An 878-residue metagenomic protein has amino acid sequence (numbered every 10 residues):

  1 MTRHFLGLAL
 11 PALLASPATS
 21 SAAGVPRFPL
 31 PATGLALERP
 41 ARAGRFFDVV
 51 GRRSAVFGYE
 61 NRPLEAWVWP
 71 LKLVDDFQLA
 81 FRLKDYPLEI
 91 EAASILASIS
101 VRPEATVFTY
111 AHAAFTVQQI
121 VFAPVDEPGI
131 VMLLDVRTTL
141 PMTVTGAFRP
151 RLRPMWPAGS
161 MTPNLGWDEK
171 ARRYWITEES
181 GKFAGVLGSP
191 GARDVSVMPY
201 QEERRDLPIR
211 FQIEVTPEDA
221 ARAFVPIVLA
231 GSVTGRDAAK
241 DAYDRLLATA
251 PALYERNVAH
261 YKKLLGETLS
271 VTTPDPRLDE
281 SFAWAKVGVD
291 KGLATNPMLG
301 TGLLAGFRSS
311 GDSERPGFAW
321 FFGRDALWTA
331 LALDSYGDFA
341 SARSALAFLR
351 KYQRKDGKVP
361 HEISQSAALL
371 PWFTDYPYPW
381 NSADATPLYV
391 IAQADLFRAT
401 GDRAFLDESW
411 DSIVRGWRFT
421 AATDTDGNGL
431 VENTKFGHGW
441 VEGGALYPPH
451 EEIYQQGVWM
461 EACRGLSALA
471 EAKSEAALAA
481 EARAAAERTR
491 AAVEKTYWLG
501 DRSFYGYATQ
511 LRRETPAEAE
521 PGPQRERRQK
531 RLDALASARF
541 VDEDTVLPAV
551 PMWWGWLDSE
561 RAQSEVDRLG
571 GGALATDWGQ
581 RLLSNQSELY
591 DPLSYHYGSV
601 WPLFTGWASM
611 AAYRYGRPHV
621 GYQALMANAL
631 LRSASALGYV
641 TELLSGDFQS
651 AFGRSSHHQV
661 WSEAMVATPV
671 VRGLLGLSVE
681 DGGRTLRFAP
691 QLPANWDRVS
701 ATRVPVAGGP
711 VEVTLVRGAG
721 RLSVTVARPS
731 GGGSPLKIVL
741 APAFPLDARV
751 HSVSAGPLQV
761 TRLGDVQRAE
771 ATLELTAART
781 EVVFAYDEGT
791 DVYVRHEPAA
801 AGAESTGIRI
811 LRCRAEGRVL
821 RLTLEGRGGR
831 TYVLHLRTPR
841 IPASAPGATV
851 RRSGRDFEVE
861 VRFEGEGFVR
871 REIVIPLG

Functional and structural regions predicted by a protein language model:
G7-S16: Bacterial N-terminal signal peptides
S21-E280, D325, S335-D338, G616-P618 (+3 more regions): Terminal accessory carbohydrate-recognition/targeting modules of carbohydrate-active enzymes
A23-R45, S94, S189-R193, P251-F318 (+6 more regions): Low-complexity, Ser/Thr/Pro/Gly-enriched N-terminal "stalk/linker" regions
V117-Q119, T301-G317, W372-Y376, V441-I453 (+4 more regions): Active-site-adjacent structural elements in folded domains
R137-T139, M161-T162, E169, I176 (+11 more regions): Aromatic-rich carbohydrate-recognition surfaces in CAZymes
R256, H260-K263, F322, P360-I363 (+8 more regions): Catalytic cores of carbohydrate-active enzymes
T268, T272-T301, Y336, A347-H361 (+9 more regions): Active-site acid/base region of carbohydrate-active enzymes
A743-P745, G789-P842: Accessory, solvent-exposed terminal regions and/or long lumenal/extracellular loops of proteins
